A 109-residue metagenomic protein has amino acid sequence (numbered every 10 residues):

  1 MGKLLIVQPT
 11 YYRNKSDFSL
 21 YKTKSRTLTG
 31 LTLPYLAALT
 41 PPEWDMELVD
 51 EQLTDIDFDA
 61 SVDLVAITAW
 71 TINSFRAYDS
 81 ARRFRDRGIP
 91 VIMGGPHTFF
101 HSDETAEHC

Functional and structural regions predicted by a protein language model:
M1-G2, S61: Generic N-terminal initiation segments characterized by hydrophobic and/or small/turn-forming residues
G2-T27: Short glycine-rich His-centered loop
T32, L36-C109: Glycine-rich beta-alpha loop elements in corrinoid/cobalamin-binding modules across cobalamin-dependent enzymes
